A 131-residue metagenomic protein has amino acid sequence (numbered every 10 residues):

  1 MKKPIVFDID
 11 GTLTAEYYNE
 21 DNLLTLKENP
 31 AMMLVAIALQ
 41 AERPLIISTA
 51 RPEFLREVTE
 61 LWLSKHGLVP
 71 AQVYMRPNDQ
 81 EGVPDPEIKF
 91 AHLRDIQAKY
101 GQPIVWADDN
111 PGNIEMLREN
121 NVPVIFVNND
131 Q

Functional and structural regions predicted by a protein language model:
M1-V83: Alpha-helical substrate-recognition element adjacent to the catalytic core
P30-M32, P86-K89, N110: Amphipathic coiled-coil/heptad-repeat helices and related helical stalk/stem segments that mediate oligomerization
A36-Q40, R94-Q97, R118: Surface-exposed amphipathic alpha-helices with a cationic face
E57, G82-E87, E115-R118: Short, solvent-exposed polar/charged micro-motifs at secondary-structure junctions
T59-G67, I96, E115-N121: Short, aromatic/basic amphipathic alpha-helical patches
N78-P84, G112, Q131: A short acidic, often aromatic-flanked loop/helix-cap motif at beta-alpha or helix-coil junctions that lines enzyme
P84-Q97: Short loop-to-alpha-helix "cap/lid" segments that border enzyme active sites across diverse enzyme classes
L93, G101-Q131: Acidic, Mg2+-coordinating phosphoryl-transfer loop and its flanking beta/alpha structural elements, shared across
